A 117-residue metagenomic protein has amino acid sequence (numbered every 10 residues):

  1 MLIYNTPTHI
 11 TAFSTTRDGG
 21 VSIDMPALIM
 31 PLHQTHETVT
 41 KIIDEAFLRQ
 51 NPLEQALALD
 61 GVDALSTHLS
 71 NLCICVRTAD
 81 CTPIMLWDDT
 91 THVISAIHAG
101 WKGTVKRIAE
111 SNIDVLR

Functional and structural regions predicted by a protein language model:
M1-R117: Active-site microenvironment for binding and transforming phosphate-containing groups
